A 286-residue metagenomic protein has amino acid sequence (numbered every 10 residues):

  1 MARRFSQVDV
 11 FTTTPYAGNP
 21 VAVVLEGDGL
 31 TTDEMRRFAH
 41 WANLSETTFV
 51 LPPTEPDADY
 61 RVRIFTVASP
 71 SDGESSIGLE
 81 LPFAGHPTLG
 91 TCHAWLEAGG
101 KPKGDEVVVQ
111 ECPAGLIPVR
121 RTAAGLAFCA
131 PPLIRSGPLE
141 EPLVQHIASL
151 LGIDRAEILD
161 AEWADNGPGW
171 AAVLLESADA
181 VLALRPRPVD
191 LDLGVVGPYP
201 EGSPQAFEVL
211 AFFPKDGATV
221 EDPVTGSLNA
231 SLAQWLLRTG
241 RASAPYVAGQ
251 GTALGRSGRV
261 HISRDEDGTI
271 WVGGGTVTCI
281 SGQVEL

Functional and structural regions predicted by a protein language model:
M1-A84, T88-L286: Active-site proximal loop and beta-alpha junction motif in alpha/beta enzyme cores
